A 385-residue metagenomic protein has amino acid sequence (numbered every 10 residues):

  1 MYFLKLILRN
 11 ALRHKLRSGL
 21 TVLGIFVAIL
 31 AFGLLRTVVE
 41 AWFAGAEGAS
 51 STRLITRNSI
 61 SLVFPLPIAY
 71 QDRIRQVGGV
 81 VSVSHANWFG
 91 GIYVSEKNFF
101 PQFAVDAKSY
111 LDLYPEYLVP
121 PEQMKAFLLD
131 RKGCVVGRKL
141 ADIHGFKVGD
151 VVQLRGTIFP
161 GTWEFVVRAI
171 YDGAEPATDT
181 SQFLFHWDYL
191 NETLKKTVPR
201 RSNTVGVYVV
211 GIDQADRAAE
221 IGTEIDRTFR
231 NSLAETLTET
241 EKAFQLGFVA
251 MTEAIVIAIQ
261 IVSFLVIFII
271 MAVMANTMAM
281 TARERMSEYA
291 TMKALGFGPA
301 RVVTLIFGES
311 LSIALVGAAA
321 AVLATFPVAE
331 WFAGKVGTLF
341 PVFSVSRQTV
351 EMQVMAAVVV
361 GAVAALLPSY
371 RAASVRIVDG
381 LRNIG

Functional and structural regions predicted by a protein language model:
L4, S18-V22, L323, R347-M355: Hydrophobic alpha-helical transmembrane segments
R13-E40, A250-E288, L311-A320, V360-V363: Hydrophobic alpha-helical transmembrane segments of multi-pass inner-membrane transport and secretion
F26-F103, K108, V119-D130, D142 (+4 more regions): Hydrophobic, regular-secondary-structure patches
V38, W42, R217-M271, T281-E284 (+4 more regions): Peri-transmembrane interface segments
I55, S82, G91, I143 (+2 more regions): Small-residue transmembrane helix packing/gating motifs
A86-N87, S95-D106, Y117-T193: Hydrophobic secondary-structure segments that place a key small or acidic residue at a functional site
V266, A279-T281, M286-A333, M352 (+3 more regions): Transmembrane alpha-helical interface segments in multi-pass membrane proteins
T349-G385: C-terminal membrane-exit region of the final transmembrane helix in multipass inner-membrane proteins
